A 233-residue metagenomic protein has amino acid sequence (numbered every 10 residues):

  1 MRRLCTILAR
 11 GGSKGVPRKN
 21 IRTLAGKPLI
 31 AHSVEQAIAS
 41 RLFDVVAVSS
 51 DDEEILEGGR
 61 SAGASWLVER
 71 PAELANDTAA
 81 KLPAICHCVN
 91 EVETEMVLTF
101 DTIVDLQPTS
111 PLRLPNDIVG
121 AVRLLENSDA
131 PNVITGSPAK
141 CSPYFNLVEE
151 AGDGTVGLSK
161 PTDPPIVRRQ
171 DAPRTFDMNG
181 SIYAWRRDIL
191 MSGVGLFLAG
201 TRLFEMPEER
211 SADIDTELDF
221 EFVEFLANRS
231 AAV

Functional and structural regions predicted by a protein language model:
M1-P17: N-terminal nucleotide-binding beta1-loop-alpha1 segment
G11, K27, D51-E53: Residues in the short beta-alpha loop(s) of Rossmann-like NAD(P)-binding domains
L29-V45, E57, S61: A short, N-terminal amphipathic alpha-helix
F43, L98-F100, D129-P131: Short, high-confidence coil segments that cap the C-terminus of an alpha-helix and link into the following beta-strand
A47, E53-I103, R113-N116, G120: Short phosphate-binding loop-to-helix
P83, P111-G200: Conserved core of the sugar-phosphate nucleotidyltransferase
L106: Catalytic metal- and UDP-sugar-binding loop of GT-A-like glycosyltransferases, i.e., residues flanking the conserved
R174-V233: Conserved alpha/beta core of the MobA/IspD/sugar-nucleotide pyrophosphorylase nucleotidyltransferase superfamily
